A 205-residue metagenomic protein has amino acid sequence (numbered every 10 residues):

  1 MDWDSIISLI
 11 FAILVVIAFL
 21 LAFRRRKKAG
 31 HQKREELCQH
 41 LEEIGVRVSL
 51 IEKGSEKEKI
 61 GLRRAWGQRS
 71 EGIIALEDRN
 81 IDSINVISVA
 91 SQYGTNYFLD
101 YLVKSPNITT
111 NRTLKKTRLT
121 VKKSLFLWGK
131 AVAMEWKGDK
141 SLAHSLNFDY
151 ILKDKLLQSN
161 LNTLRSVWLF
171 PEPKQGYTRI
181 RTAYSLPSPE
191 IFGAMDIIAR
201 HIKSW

Functional and structural regions predicted by a protein language model:
M1-L41: N-terminal signal-anchor transmembrane alpha helix of single-pass membrane proteins, serving as the membrane-anchoring
L20-L21, G72-E77, Y150-K153: N-terminal start-of-chain detector that recognizes signal peptides and the immediate post-cleavage beginning
Q32-V86, S91: Short N-terminal edge-element motif at the start of the domain
S55, R63-Q68, Q92-W205: Charged, low-complexity intrinsically disordered regions
